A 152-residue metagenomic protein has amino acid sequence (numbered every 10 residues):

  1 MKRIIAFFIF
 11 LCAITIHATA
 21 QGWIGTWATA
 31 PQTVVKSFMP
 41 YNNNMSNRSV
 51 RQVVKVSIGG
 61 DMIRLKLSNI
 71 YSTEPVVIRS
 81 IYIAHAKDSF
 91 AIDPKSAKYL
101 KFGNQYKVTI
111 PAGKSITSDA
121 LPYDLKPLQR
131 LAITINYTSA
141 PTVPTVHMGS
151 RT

Functional and structural regions predicted by a protein language model:
M1-W23: Bacterial Sec-dependent N-terminal signal peptides
T19-T152: N-terminal secretory targeting modules
